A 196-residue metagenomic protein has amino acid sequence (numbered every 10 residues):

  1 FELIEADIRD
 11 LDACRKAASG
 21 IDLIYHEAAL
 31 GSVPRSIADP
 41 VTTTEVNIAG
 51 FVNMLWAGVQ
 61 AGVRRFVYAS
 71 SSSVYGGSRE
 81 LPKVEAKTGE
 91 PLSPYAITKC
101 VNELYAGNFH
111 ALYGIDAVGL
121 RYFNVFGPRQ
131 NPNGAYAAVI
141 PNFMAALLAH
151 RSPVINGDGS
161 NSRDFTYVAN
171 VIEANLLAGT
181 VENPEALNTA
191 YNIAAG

Functional and structural regions predicted by a protein language model:
F1-L23: Conserved Rossmann-fold cofactor-binding substructure of NAD(P)-dependent oxidoreductases
I4, C14, T44, V118 (+2 more regions): Conserved Rossmann-like nucleotide-binding pocket used by diverse enzymes that bind dinucleotide cofactors
R9, L30-P34: Active-site beta-alpha loop architecture of Rossmann-like, nucleotide-cofactor-dependent enzymes
D22-Y25, V67: N-terminal Rossmann-like NAD(P) cofactor-binding module of classical short-chain dehydrogenase/reductase
E27-G31, S70: Conserved NAD(P)H cofactor-binding loop of Rossmann-fold oxidoreductase domains
A38-W56, Q60, R64-R65, V74-G119 (+2 more regions): Catalytic helix-loop patch of NAD(P)-dependent Rossmann-fold dehydrogenases
V125, P141-V154, R163-Y191: Alpha-helical substrate-binding/gating segment
